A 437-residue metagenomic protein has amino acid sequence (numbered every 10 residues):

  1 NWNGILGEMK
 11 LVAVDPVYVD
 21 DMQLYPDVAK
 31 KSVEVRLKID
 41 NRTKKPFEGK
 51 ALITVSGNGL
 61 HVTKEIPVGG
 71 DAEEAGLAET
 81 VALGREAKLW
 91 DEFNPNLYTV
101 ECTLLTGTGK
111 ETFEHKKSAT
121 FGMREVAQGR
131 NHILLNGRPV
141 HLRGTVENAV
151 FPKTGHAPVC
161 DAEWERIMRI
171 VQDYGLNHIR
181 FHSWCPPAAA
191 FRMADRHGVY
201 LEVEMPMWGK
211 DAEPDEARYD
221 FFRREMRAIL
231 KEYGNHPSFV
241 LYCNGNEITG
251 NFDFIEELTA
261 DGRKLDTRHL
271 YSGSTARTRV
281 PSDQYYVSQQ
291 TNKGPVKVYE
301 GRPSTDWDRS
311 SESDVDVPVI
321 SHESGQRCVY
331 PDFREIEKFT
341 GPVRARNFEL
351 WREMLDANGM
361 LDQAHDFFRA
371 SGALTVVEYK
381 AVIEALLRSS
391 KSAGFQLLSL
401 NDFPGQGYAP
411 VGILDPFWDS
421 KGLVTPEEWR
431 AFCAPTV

Functional and structural regions predicted by a protein language model:
N1-H182, M193, G198, E225 (+8 more regions): Secreted/periplasmic carbohydrate-active enzymes, especially glycoside hydrolases
R166-V171, H178-D415: Substrate-binding/catalytic cleft of secreted carbohydrate-active enzymes, primarily glycoside hydrolases
